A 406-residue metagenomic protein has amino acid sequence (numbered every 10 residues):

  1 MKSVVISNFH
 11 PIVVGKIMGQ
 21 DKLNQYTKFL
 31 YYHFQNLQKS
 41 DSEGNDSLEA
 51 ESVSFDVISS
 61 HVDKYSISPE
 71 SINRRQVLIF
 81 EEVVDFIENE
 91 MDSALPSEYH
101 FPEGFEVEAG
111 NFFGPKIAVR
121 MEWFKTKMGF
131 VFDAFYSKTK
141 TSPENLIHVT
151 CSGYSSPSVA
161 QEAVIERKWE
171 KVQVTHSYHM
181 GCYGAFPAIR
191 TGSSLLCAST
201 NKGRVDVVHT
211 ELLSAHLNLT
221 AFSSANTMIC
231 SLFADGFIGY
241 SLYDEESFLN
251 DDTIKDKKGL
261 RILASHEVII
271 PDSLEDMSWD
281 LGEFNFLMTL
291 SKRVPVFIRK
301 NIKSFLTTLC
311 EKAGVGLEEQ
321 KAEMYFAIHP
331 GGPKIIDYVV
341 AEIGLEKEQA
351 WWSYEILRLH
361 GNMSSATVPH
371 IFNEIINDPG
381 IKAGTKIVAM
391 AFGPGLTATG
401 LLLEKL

Functional and structural regions predicted by a protein language model:
M1-K2, T141-N145, K171-Q173, S199-V205 (+6 more regions): Short coil/turn connectors at secondary-structure junctions
M1-V119, L219-K300, S304-T308, F392 (+1 more regions): Condensing-enzyme catalytic core mediating Claisen C-C bond formation in acyl metabolism
S7-N8, V149, Y178, R204-E211 (+1 more regions): Short beta-strand segments
H61-R167, G316-I336: Conserved beta-ketoacyl condensing-enzyme motif
V131-E144, L249, K303-M324, I343 (+1 more regions): Phosphate/pyrophosphate-binding loops at sites that engage ATP/ADP/AMP, CoA/4′-phosphopantetheine, polyphosphate
Y136-S142, W169-E170, S194-R204, Y243-K258 (+1 more regions): Secondary-structure boundary elements
C151-S152, E170, H176-C197, R299 (+2 more regions): Claisen-condensing/thiolase-fold acyl-transfer catalytic domains that form or cleave C-C bonds in fatty acid
S155-Q161, V207-M228, A264-L281, P333-A341 (+2 more regions): Active-site-adjacent elements of ketosynthase-type condensing enzymes
